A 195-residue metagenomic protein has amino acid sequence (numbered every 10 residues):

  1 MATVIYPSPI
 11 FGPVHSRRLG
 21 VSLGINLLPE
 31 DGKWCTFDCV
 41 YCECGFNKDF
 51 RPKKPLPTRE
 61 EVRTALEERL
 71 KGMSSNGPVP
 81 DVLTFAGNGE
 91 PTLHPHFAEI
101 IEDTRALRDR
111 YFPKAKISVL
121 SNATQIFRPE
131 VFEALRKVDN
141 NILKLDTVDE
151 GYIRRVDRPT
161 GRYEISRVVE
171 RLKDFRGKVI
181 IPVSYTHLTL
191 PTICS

Functional and structural regions predicted by a protein language model:
A2-L27: Short, charged low-complexity linear segments at domain edges
R18-E61: Canonical Radical SAM [4Fe-4S] cluster-binding loop centered on the CxxxCxxC motif and its immediate flanking residues
L23, I117-V119, N141-L143, V179-I181: Hydrophobic faces of well-ordered beta-strands that scaffold small-molecule active sites in alpha/beta enzyme cores
P52-E67, T92-K137, L145-E150, P159-Y163 (+1 more regions): Canonical radical SAM enzyme core domain
A65-T84: Short Fe-S-cluster ligation motifs
Y111, R171-V179: A structural motif corresponding to the C-terminal end of an alpha-helix and its immediate exit/capping segment
P159-D174: Glycine-rich S-adenosyl-L-methionine
H187-S195: Single conserved hydrophobic/aromatic residue that forms the stacking wall/gate of nucleotide- or nucleobase-binding
